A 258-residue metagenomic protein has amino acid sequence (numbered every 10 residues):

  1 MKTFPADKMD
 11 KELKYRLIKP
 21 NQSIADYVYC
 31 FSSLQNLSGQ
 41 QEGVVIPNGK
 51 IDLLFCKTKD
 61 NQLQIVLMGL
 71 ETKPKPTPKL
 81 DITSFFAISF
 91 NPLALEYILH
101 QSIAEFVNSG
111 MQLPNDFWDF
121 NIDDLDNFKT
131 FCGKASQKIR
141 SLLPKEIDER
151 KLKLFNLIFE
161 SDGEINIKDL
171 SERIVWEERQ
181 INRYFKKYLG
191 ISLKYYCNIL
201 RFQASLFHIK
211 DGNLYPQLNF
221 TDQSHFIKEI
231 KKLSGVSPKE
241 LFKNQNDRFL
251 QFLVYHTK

Functional and structural regions predicted by a protein language model:
M1-L152, F159-D162, I167-K168, I174-E178 (+4 more regions): Alpha-helical bundle regulatory/interaction domains
E146, Y184-I209, E229-I230, S237-R248: Alpha-helical DNA-contacting segments of helix-turn-helix folds
F155-F159, Q203-L206: Hydrophobic residues on short alpha-helical segments
I181: Nucleotide/phosphate-binding loop and acidic/charged catalytic motifs in nucleotide-binding or -utilizing enzymes
T221-D222, E229, L233: The feature captures the conserved acid-bearing segment of alpha/beta-hydrolase catalytic domains
